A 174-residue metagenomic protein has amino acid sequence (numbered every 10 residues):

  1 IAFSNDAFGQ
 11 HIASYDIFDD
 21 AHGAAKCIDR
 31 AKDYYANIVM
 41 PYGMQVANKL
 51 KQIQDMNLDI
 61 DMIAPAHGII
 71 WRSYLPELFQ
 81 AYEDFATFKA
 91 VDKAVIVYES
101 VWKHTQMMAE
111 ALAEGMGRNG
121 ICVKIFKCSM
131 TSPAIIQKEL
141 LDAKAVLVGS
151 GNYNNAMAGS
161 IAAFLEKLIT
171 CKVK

Functional and structural regions predicted by a protein language model:
I1-P65, I70-S73: Metallo-beta-lactamase
A2, K93-V97: Conserved beta-strand elements of the Class I
Y34-N37, P65-W71, N119-G120, A143-A158: Acidic/glycine-enriched edge-of-secondary-structure segments
P65-A94: Terminal amphipathic helices with adjacent charged low-complexity linkers/tails
S100-V101, N152: Residue-level signal for short, function-critical loop segments
M107-K124, D142: Short helix-loop-beta junction
M130-K174: Helix-loop-strand module that forms the ligand-binding subsite of alpha/beta enzymes
